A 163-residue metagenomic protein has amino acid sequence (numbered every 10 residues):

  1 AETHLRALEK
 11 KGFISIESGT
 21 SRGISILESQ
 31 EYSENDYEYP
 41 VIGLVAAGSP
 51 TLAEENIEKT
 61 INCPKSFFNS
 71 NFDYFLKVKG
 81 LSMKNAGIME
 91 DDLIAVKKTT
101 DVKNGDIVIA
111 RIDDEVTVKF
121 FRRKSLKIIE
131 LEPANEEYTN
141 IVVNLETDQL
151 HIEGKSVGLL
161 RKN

Functional and structural regions predicted by a protein language model:
A1-N35: N-terminal intrinsically disordered, low-complexity, charge/repeat-rich segments that act as generic
E17-G19, L44, R111, K124: A short, compositionally biased micro-patch
R22, Y37-Y39, I129: Change "...and in nucleic-acid phosphodiester-cleaving endonucleases..." to "...and in nucleic-acid processing enzymes
Q30-E55: Conserved segment of winged-helix/HTH DNA-binding domains
S49, F67-N163: Acidic/glycine-rich C-terminal interaction modules and beta/coil loop segments that lie outside canonical DNA-binding
N56-K59, E137-Y138: Compact, glycine-rich, soluble single-domain proteins
T60-K65: Anionic-ligand binding region
